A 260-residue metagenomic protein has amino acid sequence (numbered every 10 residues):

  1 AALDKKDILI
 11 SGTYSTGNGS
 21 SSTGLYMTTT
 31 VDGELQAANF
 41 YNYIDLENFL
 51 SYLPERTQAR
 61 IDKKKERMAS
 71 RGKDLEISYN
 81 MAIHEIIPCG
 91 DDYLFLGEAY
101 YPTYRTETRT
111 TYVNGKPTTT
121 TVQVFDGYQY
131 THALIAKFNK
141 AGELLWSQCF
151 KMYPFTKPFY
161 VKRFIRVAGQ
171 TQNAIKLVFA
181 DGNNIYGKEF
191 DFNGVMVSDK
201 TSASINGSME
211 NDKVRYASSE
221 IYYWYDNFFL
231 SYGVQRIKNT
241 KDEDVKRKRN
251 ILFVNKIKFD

Functional and structural regions predicted by a protein language model:
A1, F40-D62, A69, K73-I77 (+2 more regions): Conserved blade-ending motifs and adjacent loop-strand segments that build the rim/top face of beta-propeller domains
A1-D91: Long, internal scaffold/assembly segments composed of regular secondary structure
K5-N18, T28, D92-T103, Q123 (+2 more regions): Short beta-strand elements that form the blades of beta-propeller/WD-repeat-like and other beta-sheet-rich scaffold
S22-L35, K116-E143, E189-N193, V245-D260: Beta-propeller blade signature
A82-F164: Long, well-ordered mid-to-C-terminal structural blocks that present hydrophobic/aromatic surfaces
F95-L96, R105-E107, L145-Q148, K176-F179 (+2 more regions): Extended hydrophobic-aromatic, low-complexity segments
E107-T108, K241-V245: Flexible, membrane-facing loop/turn or short amphipathic-helix motifs that contact lipid bilayers or gate lipid-binding
T201-S231, Q235-R236, E243-F259: Elongated scaffolding segments in large macromolecular assemblies, built predominantly from amphipathic alpha-helices
